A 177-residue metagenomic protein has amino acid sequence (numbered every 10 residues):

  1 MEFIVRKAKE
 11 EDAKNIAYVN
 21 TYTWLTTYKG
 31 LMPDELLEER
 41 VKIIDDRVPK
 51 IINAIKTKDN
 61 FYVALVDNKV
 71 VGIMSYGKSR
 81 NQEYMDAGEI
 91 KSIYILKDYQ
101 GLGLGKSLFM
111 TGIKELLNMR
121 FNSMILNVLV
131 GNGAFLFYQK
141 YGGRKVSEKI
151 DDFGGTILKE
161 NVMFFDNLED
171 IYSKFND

Functional and structural regions predicted by a protein language model:
E2-I4: Extreme N-terminal starter segment of soluble prokaryotic enzymes
K7-A13, Y18-M32, L36-D98, F109-T111 (+3 more regions): Acetyl-CoA-dependent GNAT
K14, G77, G143, G154-G155: Glycine-centered flexibility motif
E39, G101, N122-S123: A generic structural signal for short
M74, M85, G105, L136 (+1 more regions): Short glycine-/acidic-enriched loop or helix-start segments at secondary-structure transitions that form or flank
S92-M110, M119, L129-L136, K140-Y141: Conserved glycine-rich acetyl-CoA-binding loop
N122-F135, Q139-Y141, E148-D177: C-terminal "cap" of GNAT-fold acetyltransferases
